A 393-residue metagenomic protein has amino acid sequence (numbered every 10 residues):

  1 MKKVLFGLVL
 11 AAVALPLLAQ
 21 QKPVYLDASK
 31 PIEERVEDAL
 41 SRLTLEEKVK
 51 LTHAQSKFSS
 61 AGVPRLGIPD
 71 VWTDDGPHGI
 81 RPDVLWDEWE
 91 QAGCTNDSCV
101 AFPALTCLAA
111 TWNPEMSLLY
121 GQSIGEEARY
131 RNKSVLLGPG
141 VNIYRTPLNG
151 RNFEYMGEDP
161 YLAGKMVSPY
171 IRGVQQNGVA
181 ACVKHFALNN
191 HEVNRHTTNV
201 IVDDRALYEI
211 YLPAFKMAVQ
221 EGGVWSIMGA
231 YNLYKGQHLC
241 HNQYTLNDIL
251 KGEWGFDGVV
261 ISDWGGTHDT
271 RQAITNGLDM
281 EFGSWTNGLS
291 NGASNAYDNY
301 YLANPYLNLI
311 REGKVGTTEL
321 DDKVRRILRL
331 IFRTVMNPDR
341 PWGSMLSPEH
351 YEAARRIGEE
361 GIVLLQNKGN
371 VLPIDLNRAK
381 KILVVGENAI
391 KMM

Functional and structural regions predicted by a protein language model:
M1-K22: Bacterial Sec-dependent N-terminal signal peptides
A19-M393: Glycoside hydrolase catalytic-domain context in secreted enzymes
